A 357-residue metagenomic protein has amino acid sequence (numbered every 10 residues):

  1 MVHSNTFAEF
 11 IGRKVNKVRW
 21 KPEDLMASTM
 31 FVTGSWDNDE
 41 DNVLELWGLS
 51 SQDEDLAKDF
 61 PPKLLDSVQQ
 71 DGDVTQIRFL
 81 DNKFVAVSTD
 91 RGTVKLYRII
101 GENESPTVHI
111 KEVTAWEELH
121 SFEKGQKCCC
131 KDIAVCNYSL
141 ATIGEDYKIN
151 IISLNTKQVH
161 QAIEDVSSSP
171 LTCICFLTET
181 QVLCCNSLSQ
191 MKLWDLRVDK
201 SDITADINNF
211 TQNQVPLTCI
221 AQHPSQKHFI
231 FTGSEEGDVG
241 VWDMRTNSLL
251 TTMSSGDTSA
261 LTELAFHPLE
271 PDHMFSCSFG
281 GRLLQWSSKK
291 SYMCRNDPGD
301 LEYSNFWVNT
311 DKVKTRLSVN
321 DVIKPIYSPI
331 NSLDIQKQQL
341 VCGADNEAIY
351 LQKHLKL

Functional and structural regions predicted by a protein language model:
M1-E9, M26-D66, I99-E112: Beta-propeller domains
A8-F10, D66-Q69, S121-G125, I163-V166 (+3 more regions): Surface loop/turn motifs at the tips and blade-to-blade linkers of beta-strand repeat domains
R13-P22, G72-F79, E123-V135, S168-F176 (+3 more regions): Canonical WD40 repeat/beta-propeller blade segments in eukaryotic WD-repeat proteins
M26-V32, K83-A86, N137-A141, E179-L183 (+4 more regions): Structural hallmark of WD40 beta-propellers
S35-W36, S88-R91, I143-D146, C185-L188 (+3 more regions): Conserved strand-to-loop turn within each blade of WD40 beta-propeller repeats
L49-F60, L96-E117, G144-L171, L177-Q181 (+5 more regions): Per-blade loop-tip surfaces of WD-repeat and WD-like beta-propellers in eukaryotic adaptors/scaffolds
L56-N82, L119: Blade-loop segments of beta-propeller domains
N331-L357: Blade-level signature of beta-propeller repeat domains, shared across WD40, Kelch, NHL, RCC1 and BNR/Asp-box propellers
